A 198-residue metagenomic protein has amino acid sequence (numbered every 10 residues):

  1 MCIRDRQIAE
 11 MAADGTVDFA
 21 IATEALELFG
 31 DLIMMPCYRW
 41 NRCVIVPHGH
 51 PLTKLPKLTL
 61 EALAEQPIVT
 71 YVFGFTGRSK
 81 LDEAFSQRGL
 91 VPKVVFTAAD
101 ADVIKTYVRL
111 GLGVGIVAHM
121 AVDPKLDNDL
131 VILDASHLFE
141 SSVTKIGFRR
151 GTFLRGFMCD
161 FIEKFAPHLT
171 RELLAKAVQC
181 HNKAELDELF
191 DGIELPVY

Functional and structural regions predicted by a protein language model:
I3-L28, V91, T97-A98: Central regulatory/effector-binding core of bacterial HTH transcription factors
A9, A13, L60, I104-K105: Short hydrophobic/charged patches on amphipathic alpha-helices used for structural packing and interfaces
F19, F29-N41, L55, D102-G151 (+1 more regions): Beta-alpha-beta core module
T23, L52-T53, P67-R88, L154-E163 (+1 more regions): Secondary-structure junction motif
D31-I68: Flexible hinge/capping segments at coil-to-helix
E65, T76, A84-R88, V95-D123 (+1 more regions): C-terminal regulatory/effector modules of DNA-binding transcriptional regulators
H119-D127, H137-Y198: C-terminal effector-binding regulatory domain of bacterial HTH transcription factors
